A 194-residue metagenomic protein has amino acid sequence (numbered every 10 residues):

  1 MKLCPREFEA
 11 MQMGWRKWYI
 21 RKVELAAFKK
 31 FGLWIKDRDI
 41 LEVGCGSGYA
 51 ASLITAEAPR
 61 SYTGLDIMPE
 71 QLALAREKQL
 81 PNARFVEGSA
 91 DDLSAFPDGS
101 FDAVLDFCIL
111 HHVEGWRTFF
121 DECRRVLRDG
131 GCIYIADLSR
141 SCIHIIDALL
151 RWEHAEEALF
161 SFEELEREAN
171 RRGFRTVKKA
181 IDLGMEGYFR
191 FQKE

Functional and structural regions predicted by a protein language model:
M1-W34: Conserved class I S-adenosyl-L-methionine
Q12-I20, Y134-R172, T176-F189: C-terminal alpha-helical "lid/dimerization" subdomain adjacent to the S-adenosyl-L-methionine
R38-G46: Conserved class I S-adenosyl-L-methionine
S47-D92: Class I SAM-dependent methyltransferase SAM/SAH-binding core
D91-A103: A short acidic, Gly/Pro-enriched loop at the edge of an enzyme's catalytic core that lines a small-molecule cofactor
A103-E114: A short SAM/SAH-binding and catalytic strip from SAM-dependent methyltransferases
R117-C132: A short glycine-rich, Lys/Arg-flanked "PGG" loop and its adjoining helix->strand segment in the class I
R190-E194: C-terminal lobe and adjacent flexible extensions of AdoMet/dcAdoMet transferase-like proteins
